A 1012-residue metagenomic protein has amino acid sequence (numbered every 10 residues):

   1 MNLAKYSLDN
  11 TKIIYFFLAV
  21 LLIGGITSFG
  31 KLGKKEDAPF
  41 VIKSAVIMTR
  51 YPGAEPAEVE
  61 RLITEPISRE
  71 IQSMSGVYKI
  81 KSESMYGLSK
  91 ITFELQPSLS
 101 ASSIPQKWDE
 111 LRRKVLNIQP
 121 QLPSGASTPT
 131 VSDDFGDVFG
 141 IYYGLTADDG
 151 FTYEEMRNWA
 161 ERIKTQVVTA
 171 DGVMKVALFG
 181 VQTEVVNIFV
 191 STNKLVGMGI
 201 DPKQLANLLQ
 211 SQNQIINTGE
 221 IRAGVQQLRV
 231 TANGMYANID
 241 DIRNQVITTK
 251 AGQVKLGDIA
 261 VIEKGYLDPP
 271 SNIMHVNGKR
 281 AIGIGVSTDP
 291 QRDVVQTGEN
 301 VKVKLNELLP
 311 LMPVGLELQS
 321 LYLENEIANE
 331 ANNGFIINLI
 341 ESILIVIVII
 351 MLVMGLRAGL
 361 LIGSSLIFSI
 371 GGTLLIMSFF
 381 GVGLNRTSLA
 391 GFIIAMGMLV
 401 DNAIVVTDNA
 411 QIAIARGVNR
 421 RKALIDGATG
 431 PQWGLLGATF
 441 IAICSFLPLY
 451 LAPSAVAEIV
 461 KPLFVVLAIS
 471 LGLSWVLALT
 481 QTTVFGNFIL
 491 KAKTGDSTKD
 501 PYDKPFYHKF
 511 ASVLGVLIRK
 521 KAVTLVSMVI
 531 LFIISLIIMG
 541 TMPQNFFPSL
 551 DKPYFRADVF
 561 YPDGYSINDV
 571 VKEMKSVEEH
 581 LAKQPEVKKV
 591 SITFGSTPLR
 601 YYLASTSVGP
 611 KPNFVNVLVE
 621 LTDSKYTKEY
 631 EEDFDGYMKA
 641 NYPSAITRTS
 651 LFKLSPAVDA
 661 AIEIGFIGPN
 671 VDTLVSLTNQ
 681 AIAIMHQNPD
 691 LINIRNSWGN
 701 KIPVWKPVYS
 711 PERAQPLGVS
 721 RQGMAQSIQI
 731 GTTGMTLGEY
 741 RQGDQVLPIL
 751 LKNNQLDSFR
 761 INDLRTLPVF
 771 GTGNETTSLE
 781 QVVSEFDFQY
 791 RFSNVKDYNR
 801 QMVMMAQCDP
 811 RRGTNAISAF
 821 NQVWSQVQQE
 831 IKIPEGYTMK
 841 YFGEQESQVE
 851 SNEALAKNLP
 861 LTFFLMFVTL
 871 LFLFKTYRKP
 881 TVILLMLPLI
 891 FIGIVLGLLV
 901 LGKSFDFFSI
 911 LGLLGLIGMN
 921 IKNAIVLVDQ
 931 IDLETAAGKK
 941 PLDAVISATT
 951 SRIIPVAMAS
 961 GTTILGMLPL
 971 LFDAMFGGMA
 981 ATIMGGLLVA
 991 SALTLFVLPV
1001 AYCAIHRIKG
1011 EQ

Functional and structural regions predicted by a protein language model:
M1-K34, P431, T498-P548: Signature of alpha-helical transmembrane segments and their immediate interfacial
Y6, D37, M48, Q119 (+7 more regions): Extracytoplasmic/periplasmic membrane-proximal domains and adjacent transmembrane bundles of envelope biogenesis
K12, V20-A54, L116-G125, L449-E458 (+4 more regions): Transmembrane helices with small-residue packing motifs
F16, E55-L62, L99-E110, F139-Y142 (+17 more regions): Solvent-exposed, non-transmembrane alpha-helical starts
G25-K31, E317, L344-I412, I469 (+5 more regions): Hydrophobic transmembrane alpha-helices and their membrane-interface caps in long multi-pass transport proteins
V59-D137, N193-Q214, M235, N568-A657 (+1 more regions): Solvent-exposed, membrane-proximal periplasmic/extracellular interface segments of envelope transport and secretion
L321, A328, N332, T407 (+4 more regions): Helix-loop junctions and hydrophobic alpha-helical segments within the transmembrane domains of large membrane
M396, V400-A410, Q432-L451, E458-T498 (+5 more regions): Transmembrane alpha-helices and their membrane-interface boundaries in multi-pass membrane transporters and channels
